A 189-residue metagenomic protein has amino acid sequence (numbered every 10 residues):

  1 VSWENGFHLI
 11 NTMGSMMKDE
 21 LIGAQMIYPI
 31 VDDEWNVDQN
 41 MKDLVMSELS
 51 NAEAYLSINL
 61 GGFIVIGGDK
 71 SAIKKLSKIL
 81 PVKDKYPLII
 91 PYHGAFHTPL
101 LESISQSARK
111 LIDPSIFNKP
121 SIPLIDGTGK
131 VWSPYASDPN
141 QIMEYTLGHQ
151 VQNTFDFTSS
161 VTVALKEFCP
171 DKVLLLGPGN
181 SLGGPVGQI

Functional and structural regions predicted by a protein language model:
S2-Q141: Alpha/beta catalytic cores of group-transfer enzymes, especially the acyltransferase/condensing modules of polyketide
I116-I189: Acyltransferase/transacylase module recognition
